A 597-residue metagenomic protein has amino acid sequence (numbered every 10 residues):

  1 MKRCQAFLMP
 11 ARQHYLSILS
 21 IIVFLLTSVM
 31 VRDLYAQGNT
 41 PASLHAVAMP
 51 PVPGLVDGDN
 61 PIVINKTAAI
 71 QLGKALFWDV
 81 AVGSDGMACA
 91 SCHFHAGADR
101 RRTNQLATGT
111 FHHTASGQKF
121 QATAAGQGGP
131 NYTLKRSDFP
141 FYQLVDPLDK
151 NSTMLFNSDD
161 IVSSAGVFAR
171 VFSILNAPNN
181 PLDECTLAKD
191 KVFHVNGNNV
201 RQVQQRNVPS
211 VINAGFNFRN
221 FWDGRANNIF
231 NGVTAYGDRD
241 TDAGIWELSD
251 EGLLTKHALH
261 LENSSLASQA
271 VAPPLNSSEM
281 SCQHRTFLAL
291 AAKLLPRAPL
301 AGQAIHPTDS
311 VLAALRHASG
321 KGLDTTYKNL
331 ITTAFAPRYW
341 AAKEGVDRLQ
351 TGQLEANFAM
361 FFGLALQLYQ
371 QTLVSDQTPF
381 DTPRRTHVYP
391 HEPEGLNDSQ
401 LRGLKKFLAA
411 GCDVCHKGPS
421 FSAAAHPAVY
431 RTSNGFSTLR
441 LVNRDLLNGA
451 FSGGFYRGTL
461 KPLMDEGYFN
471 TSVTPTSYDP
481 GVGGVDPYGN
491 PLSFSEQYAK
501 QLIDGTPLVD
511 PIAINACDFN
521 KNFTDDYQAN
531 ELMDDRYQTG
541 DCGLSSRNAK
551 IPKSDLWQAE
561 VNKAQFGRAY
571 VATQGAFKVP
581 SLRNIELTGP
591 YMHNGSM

Functional and structural regions predicted by a protein language model:
M1-H14: N-terminal secretory signal peptides that target proteins for export/translocation
S17-V29: Bacterial N-terminal signal peptides
L26-M597: Periplasmic c-type cytochrome electron-transfer domains
